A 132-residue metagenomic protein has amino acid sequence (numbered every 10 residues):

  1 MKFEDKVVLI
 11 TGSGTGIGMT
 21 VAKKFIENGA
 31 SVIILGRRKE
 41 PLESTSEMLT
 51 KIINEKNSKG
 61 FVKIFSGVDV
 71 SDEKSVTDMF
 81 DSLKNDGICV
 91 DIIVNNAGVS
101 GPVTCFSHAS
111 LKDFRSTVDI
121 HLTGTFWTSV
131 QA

Functional and structural regions predicted by a protein language model:
V7, G14-G16: Conserved glycine-rich cofactor-binding loop
A30-S44: Conserved glycine-rich Rossmann-like NAD(P)H-binding loop of the short-chain dehydrogenase/reductase
I53-D72: Rossmann-fold cofactor-recognition segment
G67-M79, L111: The beta1-alpha1 cofactor-binding region of Rossmann-like NAD(H)/NADP(H)-dependent oxidoreductases
A97-P102: Conserved NAD(P)H cofactor-binding loop of Rossmann-fold oxidoreductase domains
T104-F106, D113-R115: Substrate-binding pocket helix/loop in short-chain dehydrogenase/reductase
S129-V130: A short, exposed helix-loop element centered on a Lys and neighboring polar residues
